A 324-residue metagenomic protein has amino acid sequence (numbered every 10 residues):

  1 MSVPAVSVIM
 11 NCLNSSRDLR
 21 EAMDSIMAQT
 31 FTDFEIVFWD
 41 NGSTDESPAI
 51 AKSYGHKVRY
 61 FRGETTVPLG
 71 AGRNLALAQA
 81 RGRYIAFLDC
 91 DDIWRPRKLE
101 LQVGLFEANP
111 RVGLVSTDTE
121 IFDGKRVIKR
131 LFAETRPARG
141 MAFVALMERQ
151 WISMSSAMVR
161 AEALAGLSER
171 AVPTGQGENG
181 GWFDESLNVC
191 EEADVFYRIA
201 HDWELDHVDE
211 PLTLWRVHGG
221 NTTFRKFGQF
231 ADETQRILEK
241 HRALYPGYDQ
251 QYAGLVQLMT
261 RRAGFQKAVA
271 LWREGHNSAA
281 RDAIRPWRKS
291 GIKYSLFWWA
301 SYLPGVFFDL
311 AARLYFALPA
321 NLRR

Functional and structural regions predicted by a protein language model:
A5-D18, A22, Q29-T30, F38-W39: A conserved hydrophobic helix/loop-capping motif in glycosyltransferases and polysaccharide synthases
V8, A78, E134-E233: Conserved nucleotide-sugar donor-binding catalytic segment
R17-R20, D45-S53, I93, R97: Acidic helix N-cap motif at the loop->helix transition within catalytic regions of sugar-transfer enzymes
S25, T32, D40-A49, T65 (+1 more regions): A conserved acidic beta->alpha catalytic loop
G63-A80, L101, M141: Glycine-rich, basic loop-to-helix element that forms the pyrophosphate-binding segment of sugar-nucleotide handling
I85: Short aromatic/hydrophobic "clamp" motif used to bind/position activated sugar donors
R97-K129: Conserved donor NDP-sugar-binding/catalytic core segment of glycosyltransferases
W151, G175-Q176, L214-R324: C-terminal subregions of glycosyltransferases and related glycan-biosynthesis enzymes
